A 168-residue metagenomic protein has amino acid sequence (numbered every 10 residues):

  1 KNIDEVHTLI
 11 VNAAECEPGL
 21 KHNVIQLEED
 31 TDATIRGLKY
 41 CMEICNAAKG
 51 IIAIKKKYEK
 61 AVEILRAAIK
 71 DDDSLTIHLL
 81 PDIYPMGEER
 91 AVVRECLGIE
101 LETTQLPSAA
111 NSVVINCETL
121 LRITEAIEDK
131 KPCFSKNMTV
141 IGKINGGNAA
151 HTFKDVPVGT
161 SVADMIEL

Functional and structural regions predicted by a protein language model:
K1-I51, K56-A61, A67-D71, L80-E88: Iron-sulfur-cluster electron-transfer modules
A48-V162, E167-L168: Hydrophobic alpha-helical positions that pack around
